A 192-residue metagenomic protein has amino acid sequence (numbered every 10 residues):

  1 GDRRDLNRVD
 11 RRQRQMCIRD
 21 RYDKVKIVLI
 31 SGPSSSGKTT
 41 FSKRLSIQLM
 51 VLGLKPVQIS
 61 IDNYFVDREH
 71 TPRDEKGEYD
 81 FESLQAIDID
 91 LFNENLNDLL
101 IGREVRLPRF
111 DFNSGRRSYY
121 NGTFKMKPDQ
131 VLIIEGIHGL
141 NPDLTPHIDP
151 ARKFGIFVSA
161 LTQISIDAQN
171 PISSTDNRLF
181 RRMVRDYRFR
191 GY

Functional and structural regions predicted by a protein language model:
D2-R14, I18: Single conserved hydrophobic/aromatic residue that forms the stacking wall/gate of nucleotide- or nucleobase-binding
R19-V25: Phosphate-binding P-loop
R21, P142, P146-Y192: Conserved NTP phosphate-binding and transfer environment spanning the P-loop NTPase/kinase superfamily
V28-I30: Hydrophobic anchor at the beta1->P-loop junction of P-loop NTPases
K38: Conserved lysine of the Walker
F41, L45: Hydrophobic positions on the alpha1 helix immediately C-terminal to the Walker A/P-loop
L52-E69: Short beta-strand-centered segment that lines the nucleotide-binding/catalytic pocket of NTP-utilizing
T71-N113: Conserved nucleotide-sensing/catalytic segment adjacent to the nucleotide-binding pocket in NTP-handling enzymes
